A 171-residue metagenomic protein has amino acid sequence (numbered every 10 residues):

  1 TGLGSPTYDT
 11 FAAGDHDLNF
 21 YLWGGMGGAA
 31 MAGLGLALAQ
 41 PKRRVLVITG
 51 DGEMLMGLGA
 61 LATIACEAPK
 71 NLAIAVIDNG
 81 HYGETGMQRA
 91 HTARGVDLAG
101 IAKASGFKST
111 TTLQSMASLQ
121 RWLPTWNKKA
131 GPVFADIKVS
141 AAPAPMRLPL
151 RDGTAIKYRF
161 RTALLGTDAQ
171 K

Functional and structural regions predicted by a protein language model:
T1-L3, Y21-L22, V47, T111-Q114 (+1 more regions): General beta-strand structural signal in soluble alpha/beta enzymes
L3-T7, N79-H81, K138-P143: Glycine-rich beta-alpha junction loops
P6, G27-G28, S115-L119: Short acidic loop-to-helix transition motifs that present clustered carboxylates
D9-D78: Thiamine diphosphate
D9-T10, E84-T85, R121-W122, A142-R147: Short active-site-adjacent structural elements
A13-H16, K128-K171: Glycine/aspartate-rich loop-and-adjacent alpha/beta segment that forms the canonical ThDP
I77-M87: Long, charge-dense
R89-P124: Conserved thiamine diphosphate
